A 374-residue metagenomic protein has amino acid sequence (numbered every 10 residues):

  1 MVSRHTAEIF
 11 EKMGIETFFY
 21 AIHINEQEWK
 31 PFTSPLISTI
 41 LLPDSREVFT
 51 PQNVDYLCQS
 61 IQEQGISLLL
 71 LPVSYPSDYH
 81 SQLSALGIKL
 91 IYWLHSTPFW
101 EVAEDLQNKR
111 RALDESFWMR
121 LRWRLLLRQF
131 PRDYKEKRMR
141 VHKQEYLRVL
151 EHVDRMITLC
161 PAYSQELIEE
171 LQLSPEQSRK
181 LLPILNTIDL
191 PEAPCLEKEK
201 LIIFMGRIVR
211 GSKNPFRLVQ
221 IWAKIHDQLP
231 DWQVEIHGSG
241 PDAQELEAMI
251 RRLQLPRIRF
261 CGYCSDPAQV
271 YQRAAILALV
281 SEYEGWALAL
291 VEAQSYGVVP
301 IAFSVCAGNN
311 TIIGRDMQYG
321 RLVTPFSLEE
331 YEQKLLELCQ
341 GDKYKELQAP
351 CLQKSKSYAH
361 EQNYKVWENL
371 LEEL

Functional and structural regions predicted by a protein language model:
M1-H5, V209-K224, P241-E247: A conserved mid-protein helix/loop that constitutes part of the nucleotide-sugar donor-binding site
E8-F49, Y163, D242: N-terminal strand-loop element at the rim of the active site of nucleotide-sugar-dependent glycosyltransferases
L71-S77, L94: Short His-centered aromatic/hydrophobic patch
S84-R128: Active-site proximal beta-strand in glycosyltransferases
D133-S178: A short, active-site helix/loop in glycosyltransferases that binds the activated sugar's phosphate group
Y263, E282: Aromatic "clamp/platform" in nucleotide-sugar-dependent glycosyltransferases that forms part of the donor/acceptor
V299-F303: Short hydrophobic beta-strand element within catalytic cores of glycosyltransferases and related nucleotide-activated
R315-E329, L336-D342: Conserved acidic donor-binding segment of nucleotide-sugar-dependent glycosyltransferases
